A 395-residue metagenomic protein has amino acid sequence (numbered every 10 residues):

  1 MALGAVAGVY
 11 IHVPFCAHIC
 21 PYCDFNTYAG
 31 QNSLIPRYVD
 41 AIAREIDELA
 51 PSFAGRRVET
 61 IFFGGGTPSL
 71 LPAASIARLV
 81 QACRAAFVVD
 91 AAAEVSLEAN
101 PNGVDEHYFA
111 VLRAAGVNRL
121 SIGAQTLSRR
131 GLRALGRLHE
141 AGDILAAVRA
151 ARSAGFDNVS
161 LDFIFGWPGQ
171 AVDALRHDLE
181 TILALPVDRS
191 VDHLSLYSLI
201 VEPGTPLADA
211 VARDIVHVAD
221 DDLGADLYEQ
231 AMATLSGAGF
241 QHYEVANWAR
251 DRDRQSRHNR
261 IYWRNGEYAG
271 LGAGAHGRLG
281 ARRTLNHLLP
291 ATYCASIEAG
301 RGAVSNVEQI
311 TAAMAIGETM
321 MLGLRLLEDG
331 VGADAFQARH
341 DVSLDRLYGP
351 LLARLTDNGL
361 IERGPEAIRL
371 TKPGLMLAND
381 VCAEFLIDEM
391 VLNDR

Functional and structural regions predicted by a protein language model:
M1-G8, T27-S52, R56-V342, N393-R395: C-terminal scaffold of the Radical SAM
V9-V13: Short active-site neighborhood of thiol/selenol oxidoreductases, capturing the structured segment around
P14-T27: Local cysteine-cluster metal-coordination motifs and their immediate loop/turn environment, predominantly Fe-S cluster
D341-R354: Short amphipathic alpha-helical interaction segments
T356-E366: A short, conserved structural fragment
A367-T371: Minor-groove-contacting beta-hairpin "wing" of winged helix-turn-helix DNA-binding domains
L375-R395: Short, amphipathic alpha-helical interaction segments positioned at domain boundaries
